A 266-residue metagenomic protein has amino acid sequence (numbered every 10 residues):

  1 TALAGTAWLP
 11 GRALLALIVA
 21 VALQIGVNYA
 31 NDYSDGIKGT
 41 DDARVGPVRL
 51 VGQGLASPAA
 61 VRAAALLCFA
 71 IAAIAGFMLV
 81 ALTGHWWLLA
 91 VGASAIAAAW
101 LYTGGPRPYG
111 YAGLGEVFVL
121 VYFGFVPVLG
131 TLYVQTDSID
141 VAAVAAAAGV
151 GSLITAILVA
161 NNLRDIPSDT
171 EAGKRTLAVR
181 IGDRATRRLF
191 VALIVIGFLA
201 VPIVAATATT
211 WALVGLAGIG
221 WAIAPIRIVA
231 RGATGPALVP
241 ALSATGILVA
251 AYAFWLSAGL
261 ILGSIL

Functional and structural regions predicted by a protein language model:
T6-N31, L89-W100, V141-A160: Membrane-embedded alpha-helical segments that form the functional core of polytopic membrane enzymes, especially those
A22-V45, T155-A178: Acidic (Asp/Glu-rich) catalytic motifs at the cytosolic membrane interface
R44-W86, L177-A208, G246-Y252: Multi-pass membrane catalytic core of lipid/isoprenoid biosynthesis enzymes
R49-S138: Intramembrane alpha-helical segments
L50, V117-L132, V150, V179-D183 (+1 more regions): Small-residue-rich segments of transmembrane alpha-helices in multi-pass membrane proteins, especially helix faces
W100, A112, I223-A253: Interfacial loop-to-transmembrane junctions
F118-I166, A172, R184-R187: Functional transmembrane core segments of multi-pass inner-membrane proteins
A258-L266: Juxtamembrane boundary at the C-terminal end of a transmembrane helix
